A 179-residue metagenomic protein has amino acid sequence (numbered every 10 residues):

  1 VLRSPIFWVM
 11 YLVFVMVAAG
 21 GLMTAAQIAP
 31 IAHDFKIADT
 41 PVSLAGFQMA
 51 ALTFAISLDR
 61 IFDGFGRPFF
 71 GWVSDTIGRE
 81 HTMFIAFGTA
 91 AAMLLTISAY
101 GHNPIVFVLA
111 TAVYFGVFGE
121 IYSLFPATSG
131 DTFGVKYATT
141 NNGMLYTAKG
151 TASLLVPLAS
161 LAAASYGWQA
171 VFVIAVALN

Functional and structural regions predicted by a protein language model:
L2-W72, Y122, P126, V156: Extracytoplasmic gate region of multi-pass secondary transporters
F14, I56, R60, F87 (+2 more regions): Small-residue-rich transmembrane alpha-helices and their cytosolic helix-loop interfaces in multi-pass secondary
V15, I105-E120: Hydrophobic core of transmembrane alpha-helices in multi-pass small-molecule transporters, especially MFS/SLC-type
A32-H33, V73-S74, A159-G167: Interfacial helix-cap and linker-helix signal at transmembrane-aqueous boundaries of multi-pass secondary transporters
D75-F87: Cytoplasmic membrane-interface "Motif A"-like loop-to-helix N-cap segments of 12-TM Major Facilitator Superfamily
G88-H102: C-terminal ends and interior cores of transmembrane alpha-helices in multi-pass membrane transporters/permeases
F118, T132-Y166: A late C-terminal transmembrane helix in Major Facilitator Superfamily
A170-N179: Symmetry-related core transmembrane helices of the 12-TM Major Facilitator Superfamily/SLC fold
